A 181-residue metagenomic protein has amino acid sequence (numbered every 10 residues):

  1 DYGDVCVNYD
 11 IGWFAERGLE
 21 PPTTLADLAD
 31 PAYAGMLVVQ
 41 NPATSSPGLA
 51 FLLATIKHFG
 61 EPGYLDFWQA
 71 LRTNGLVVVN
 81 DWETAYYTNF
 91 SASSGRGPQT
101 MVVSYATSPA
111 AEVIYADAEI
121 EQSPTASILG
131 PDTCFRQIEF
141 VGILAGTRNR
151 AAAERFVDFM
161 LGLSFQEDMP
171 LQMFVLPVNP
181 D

Functional and structural regions predicted by a protein language model:
D1-A32, V38: N-terminal segment of the mature folded domain
G3-C6, L49, L53, T125 (+1 more regions): Small-molecule pocket liners
V5-V7, W13-A15, G35, A43-P47 (+4 more regions): Solvent-exposed loop/turn segments at secondary-structure junctions within structured extracellular/periplasmic domains
C6-N8, M36-Q40, T100-S104, A126-L129 (+1 more regions): Structural recognition of the beta-strand scaffold that forms the well-ordered cores of secreted hydrolase catalytic
G12-T23, I56-Y64, T147-A153: Short helix-loop capping/hinge motifs at secondary-structure junctions, enriched in acidic/polar residues
A26-S46, A54-H58: Short loop->beta-strand "edge-of-pocket" segments that line small-molecule binding or catalytic clefts across diverse
L53-T133: Ligand-binding pocket segment of bilobal, Venus flytrap-like solute-binding proteins
V141-D181: Mature extracytoplasmic/periplasmic domains
